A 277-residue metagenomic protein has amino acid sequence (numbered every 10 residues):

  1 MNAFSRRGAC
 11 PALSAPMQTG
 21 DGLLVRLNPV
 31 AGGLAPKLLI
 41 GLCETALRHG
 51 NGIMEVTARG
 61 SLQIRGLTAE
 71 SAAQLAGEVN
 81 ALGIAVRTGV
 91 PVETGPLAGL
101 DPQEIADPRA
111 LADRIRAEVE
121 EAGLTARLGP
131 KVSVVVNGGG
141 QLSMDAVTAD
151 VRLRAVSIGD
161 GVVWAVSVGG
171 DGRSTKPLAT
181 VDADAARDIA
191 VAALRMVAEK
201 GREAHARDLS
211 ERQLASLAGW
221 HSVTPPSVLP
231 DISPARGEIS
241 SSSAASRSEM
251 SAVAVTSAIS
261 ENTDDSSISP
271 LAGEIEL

Functional and structural regions predicted by a protein language model:
N2-A3, T19-V163, A179-D184, D188: Small-residue-enriched alpha-helical segments and adjacent helix-cap loops that form tight helix-helix packing
I53-V56, T125-G129, A198-L217: Flexible, glycine/charged-enriched surface loops at secondary-structure junctions
D171-A204: Internal alpha/beta scaffold segment
G219-T224, T256-A258: Short, recurring structural edge motifs at helix starts
L229: Glycine-rich phosphate-binding loops of nucleotide-dependent enzymes
R236-E238, G273-E274: Glycine-biased, low-complexity coil/linker segments
I239-E249: Short, surface-exposed terminal/edge motifs of secreted or surface/virion proteins that either
